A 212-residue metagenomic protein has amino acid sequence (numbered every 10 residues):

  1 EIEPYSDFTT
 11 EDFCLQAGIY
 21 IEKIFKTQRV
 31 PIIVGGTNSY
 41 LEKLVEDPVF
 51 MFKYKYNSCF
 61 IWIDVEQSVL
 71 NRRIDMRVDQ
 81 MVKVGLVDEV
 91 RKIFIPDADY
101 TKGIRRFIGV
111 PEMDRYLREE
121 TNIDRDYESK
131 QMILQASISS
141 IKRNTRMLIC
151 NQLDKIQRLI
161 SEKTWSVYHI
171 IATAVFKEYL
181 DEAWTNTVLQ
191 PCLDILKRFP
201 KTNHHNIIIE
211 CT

Functional and structural regions predicted by a protein language model:
E1-Q28: Conserved nucleotide-sensing/catalytic segment adjacent to the nucleotide-binding pocket in NTP-handling enzymes
F8, D12-Q16, I32-G35, S39 (+3 more regions): Charged, alpha-helix-enriched surfaces in structured cytosolic catalytic cores of large nucleotide-utilizing machines
I19, K23, E42-K43, R115: Residue-level signal for well-ordered alpha-helical scaffold segments within enzymatic catalytic domains
K23, D47, E119: Active-site catalytic microenvironments for nucleophilic, acid-base chemistry
K26, K55, E162-T164: Short, well-ordered coil/turn elements that cap or connect secondary structure elements
I32, T37-I61, Q67: A mobile, often basic/glycine-rich helix-loop segment that functions as the active-site lid/recognition loop
C59-T212: Catalytic core of IPPT-family isopentenyl/dimethylallyl transferases that prenylate adenosine-containing substrates
